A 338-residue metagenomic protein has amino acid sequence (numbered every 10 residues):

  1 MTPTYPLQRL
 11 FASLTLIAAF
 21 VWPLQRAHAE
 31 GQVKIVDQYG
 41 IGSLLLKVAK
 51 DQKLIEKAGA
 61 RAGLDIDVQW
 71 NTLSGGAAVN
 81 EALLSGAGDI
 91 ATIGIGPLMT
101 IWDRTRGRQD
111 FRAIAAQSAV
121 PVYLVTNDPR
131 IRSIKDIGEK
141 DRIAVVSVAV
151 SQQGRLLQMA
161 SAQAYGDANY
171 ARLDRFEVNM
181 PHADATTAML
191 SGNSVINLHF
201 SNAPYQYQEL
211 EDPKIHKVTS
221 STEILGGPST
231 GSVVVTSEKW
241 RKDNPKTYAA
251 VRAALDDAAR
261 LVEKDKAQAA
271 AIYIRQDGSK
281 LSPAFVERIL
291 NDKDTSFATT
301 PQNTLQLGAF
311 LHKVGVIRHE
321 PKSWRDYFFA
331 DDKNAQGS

Functional and structural regions predicted by a protein language model:
T2-L14: Bacterial N-terminal signal peptides that target proteins for export
T15-I17, A27: Cleavable N-terminal signal peptides
W22-A29: Sec/Tat signal peptide C-region and signal peptidase I cleavage site
G31-Y170, R175-N179, N193, N197-A203 (+1 more regions): Short, glycine-/small- and polar/acidic-enriched structural segments that line small-molecule recognition paths
L44, S118-L124, I215-H216, T230-V234 (+2 more regions): Small-molecule pocket liners
G166, A171-D174, V178, A183-I274: Pocket-lining segment of extracytoplasmic ligand-binding domains
R241-R318: Secondary-structure end/capping motifs
L311-S338: Conserved C-terminal helix/tail region of periplasmic/extracytoplasmic solute-binding proteins
